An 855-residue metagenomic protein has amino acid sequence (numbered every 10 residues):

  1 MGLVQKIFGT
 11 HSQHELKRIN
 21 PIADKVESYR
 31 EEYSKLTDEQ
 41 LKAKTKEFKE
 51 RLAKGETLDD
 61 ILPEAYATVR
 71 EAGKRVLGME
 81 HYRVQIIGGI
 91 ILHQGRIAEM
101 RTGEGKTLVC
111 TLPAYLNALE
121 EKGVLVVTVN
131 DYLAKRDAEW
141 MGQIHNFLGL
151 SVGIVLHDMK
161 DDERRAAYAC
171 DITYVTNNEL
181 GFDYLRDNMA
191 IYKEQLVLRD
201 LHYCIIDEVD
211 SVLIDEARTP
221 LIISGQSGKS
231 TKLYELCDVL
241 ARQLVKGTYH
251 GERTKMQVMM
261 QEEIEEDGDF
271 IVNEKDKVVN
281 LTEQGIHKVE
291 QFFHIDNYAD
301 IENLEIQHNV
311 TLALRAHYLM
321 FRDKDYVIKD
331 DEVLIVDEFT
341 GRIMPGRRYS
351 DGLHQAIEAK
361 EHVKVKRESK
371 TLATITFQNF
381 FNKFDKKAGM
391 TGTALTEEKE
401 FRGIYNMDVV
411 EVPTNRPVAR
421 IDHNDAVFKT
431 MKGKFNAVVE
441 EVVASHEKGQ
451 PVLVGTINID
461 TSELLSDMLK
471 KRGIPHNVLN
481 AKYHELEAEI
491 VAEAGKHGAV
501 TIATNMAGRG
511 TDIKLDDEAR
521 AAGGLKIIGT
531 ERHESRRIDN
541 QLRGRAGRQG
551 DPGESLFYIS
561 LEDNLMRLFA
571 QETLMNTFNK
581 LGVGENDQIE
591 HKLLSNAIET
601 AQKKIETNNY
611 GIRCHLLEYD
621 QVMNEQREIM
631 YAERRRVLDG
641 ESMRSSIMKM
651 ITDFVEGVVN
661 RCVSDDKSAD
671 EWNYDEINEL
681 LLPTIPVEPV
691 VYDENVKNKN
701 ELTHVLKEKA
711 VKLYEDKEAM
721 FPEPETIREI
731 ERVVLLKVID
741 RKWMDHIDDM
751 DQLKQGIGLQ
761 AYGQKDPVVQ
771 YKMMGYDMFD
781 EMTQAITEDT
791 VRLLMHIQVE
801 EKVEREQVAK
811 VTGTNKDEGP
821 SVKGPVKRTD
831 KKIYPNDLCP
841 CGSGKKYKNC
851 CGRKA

Functional and structural regions predicted by a protein language model:
M1-G582, Y631-A632, M648-K649, D653: Conserved P-loop NTPase motor core
R30, V427, Y619, R732 (+1 more regions): Generic anion/oxyanion-binding catalytic loop in active/binding sites
C110, V438, G824-V826, Y834: Active-site-adjacent structural elements in folded domains
Y326-L334, T340-R347, Q549-G550, F557 (+2 more regions): Extended, charged helical/alpha-beta scaffold domains that provide interaction surfaces
K448-S462, D639-E641, V691-N695, P840: Short, Lys/Glu-rich amphipathic helical modules
V454, I502, W743, F779 (+2 more regions): Hydrophobic, well-ordered secondary-structure elements that form the walls of internal hydrophobic environments
T829-K848, G852: Short Cys/His-rich zinc-binding micro-motifs
